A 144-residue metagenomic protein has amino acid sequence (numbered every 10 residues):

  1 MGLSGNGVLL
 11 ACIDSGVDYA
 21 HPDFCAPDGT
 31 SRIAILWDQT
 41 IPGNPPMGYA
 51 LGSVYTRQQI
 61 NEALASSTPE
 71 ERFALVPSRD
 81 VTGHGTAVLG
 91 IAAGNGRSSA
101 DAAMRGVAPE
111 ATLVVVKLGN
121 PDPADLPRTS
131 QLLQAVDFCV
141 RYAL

Functional and structural regions predicted by a protein language model:
G2-Q131, L144: Subtilisin-like serine protease catalytic core
